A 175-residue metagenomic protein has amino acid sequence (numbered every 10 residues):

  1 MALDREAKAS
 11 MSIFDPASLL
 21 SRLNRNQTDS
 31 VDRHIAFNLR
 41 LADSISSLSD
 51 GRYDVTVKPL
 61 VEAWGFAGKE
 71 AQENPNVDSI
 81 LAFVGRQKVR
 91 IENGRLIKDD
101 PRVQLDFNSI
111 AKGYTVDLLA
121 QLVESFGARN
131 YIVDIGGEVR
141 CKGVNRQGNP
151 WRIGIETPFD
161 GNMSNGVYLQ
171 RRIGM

Functional and structural regions predicted by a protein language model:
M1-M175: Mature catalytic core of soluble alpha/beta enzymes
